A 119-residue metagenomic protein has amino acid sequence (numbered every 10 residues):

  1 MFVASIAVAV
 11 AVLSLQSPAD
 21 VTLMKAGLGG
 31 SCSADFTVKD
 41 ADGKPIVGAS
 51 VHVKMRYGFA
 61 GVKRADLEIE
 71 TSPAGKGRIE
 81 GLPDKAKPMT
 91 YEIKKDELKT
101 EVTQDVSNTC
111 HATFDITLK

Functional and structural regions predicted by a protein language model:
M1-A7: Bacterial N-terminal signal peptides that target proteins for export
S14-S33, T37-K44, G61-V62, D105 (+1 more regions): Beta-strand-rich domain onsets/edges
A34, V47-V51, M89: Short beta-strand/loop motifs in extracellular/secreted proteins, especially within beta-sandwich accessory domains
K39, K94-L98: Beta-strand-rich extracellular modules
D42-F59: Short, ordered, surface-exposed loop/turn motifs in non-cytosolic proteins
F59-R78: Short, acidic Ser/Thr/Gly-rich low-complexity loop/linker segments typical of extracellular and cell-surface proteins
R78-M89: Short Pro-Gly-centered beta-turn/loop motif in secreted/extracellular proteins
L98-S107: Edge beta-strands of extracellular beta-sandwich domains
